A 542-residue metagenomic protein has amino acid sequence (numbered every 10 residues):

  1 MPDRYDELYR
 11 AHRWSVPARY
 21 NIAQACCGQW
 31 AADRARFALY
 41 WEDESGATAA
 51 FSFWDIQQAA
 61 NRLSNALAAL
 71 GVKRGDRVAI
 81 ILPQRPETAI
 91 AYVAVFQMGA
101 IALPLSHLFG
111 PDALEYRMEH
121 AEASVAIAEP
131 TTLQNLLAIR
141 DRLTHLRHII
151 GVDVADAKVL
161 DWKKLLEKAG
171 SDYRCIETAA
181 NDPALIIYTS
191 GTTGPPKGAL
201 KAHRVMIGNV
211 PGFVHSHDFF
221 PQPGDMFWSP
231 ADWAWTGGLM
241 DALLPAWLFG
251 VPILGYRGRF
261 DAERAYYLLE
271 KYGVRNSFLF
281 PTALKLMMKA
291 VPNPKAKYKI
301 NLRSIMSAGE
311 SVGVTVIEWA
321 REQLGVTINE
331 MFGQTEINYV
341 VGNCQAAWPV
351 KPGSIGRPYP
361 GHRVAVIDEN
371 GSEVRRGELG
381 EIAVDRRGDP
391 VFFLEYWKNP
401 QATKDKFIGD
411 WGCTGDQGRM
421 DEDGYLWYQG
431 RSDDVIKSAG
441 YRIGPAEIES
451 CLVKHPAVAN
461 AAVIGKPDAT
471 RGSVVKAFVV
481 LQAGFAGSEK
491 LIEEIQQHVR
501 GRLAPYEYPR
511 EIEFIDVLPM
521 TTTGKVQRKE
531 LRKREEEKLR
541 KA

Functional and structural regions predicted by a protein language model:
M1-F51, D55-A68, L143-H145, E493 (+2 more regions): N-lobe entry segment of adenylate-forming
A35-F37, G151, A157, E167-Y188 (+2 more regions): Conserved pre-ATP/AMP-binding loop-to-beta segment of ANL
A35-V93, G110-E115, D161-K164: Conserved AMP-binding/adenylate-forming core of the ANL superfamily
A49-W54, A184-P211: Conserved AMP-binding A3 loop
A69, I90-V93, Q97-K164, T178 (+1 more regions): Structural core segment of the AMP-binding/adenylate-forming
F109, E115-Y116, A126-E129, S277 (+6 more regions): AMP-binding/adenylate-forming catalytic core of the ANL superfamily
I207-S229, W233-R275, K289-A290: Conserved AMP-binding/adenylation subdomain of ANL enzymes
L248, V274-L279, M288-V350, R363: Gly/Ser/Thr-rich phosphate-binding loop
